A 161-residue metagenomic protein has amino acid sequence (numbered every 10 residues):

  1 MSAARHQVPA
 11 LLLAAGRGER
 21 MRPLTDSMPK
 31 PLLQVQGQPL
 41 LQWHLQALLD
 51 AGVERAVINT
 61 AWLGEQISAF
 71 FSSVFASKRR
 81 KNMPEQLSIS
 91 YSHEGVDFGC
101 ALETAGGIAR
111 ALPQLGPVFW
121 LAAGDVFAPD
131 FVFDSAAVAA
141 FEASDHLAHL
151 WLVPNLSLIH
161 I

Functional and structural regions predicted by a protein language model:
M1-L12, R20, Q34-A123, F133: Conserved N-terminal catalytic core of the sugar/cofactor nucleotidyltransferase
D26-K30: Short alpha-helical oligomerization interface
L121, L156-S157: Acidic, proline/serine/threonine- and glycine-rich low-complexity intrinsically disordered segments
V126-P129: A short, conserved beta-strand element in the Rossmann-like catalytic core that flanks the donor/metal-binding loop
V132-L156: Conserved donor-nucleotide/metal-binding helix-loop-beta segment in metal-dependent transferases, i.e., the alpha-helix
I159-I161: Conserved small/polar residues in nucleotide/adenosyl-binding loops
